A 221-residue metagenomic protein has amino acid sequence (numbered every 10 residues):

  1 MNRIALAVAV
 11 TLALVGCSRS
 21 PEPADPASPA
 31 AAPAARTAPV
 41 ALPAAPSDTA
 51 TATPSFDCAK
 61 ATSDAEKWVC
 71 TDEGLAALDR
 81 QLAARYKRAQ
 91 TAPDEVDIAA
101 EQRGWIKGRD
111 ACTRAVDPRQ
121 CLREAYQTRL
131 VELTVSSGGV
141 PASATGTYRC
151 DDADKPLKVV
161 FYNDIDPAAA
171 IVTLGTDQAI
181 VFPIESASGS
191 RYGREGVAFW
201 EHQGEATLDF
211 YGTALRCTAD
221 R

Functional and structural regions predicted by a protein language model:
M1-V15: Sec-dependent bacterial lipoprotein signal peptides
C17-S20: Bacterial signal peptide processing site
D25-T53: Post-signal peptide N-terminal segment of mature Sec-exported envelope proteins
D57, A65-V96: Amphipathic, heptad-repeat alpha-helical segments
L122, A198-R216: Short, exposed beta-strand-loop hairpins at the edges of beta-sheets in extracellular/periplasmic proteins
L122-G139: Short, structured interface segments
P141-P156, Y192: Tryptophan-anchored aromatic micro-motifs
A168-G193: Central antiparallel beta-sheet cores of small beta-barrel/beta-sandwich binding domains
